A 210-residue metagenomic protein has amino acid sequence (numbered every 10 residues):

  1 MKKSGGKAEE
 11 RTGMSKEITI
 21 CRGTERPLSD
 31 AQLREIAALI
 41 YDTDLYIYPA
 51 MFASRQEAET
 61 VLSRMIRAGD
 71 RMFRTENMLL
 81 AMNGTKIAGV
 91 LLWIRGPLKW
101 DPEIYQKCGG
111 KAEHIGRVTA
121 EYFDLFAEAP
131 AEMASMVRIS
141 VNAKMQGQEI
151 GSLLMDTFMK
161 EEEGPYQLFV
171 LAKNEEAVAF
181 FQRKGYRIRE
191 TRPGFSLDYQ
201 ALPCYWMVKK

Functional and structural regions predicted by a protein language model:
K2-K3, K7-L33: Conserved N-terminal entry element of GNAT/NAT acetyltransferase domains
R22, A37-R55, G69-D70, W100: Helix-loop element at the rim of GNAT/NAT acetyltransferase active sites that forms part of the acceptor-substrate
R55-M78: Active-site rim helix/loop that mediates acceptor-substrate recognition in acyltransferases
N77-L91: Conserved beta-hairpin
R95-R138, D198: Conserved acyl-donor/pantetheine-binding loop and adjacent beta-alpha core of acyl/acetyltransferases and related
M133-A134, E161-K173: Conserved GNAT acetyl-CoA-binding A-motif
G147-K160, R183: Conserved acetyl-CoA-binding loop-helix of GNAT-fold acetyltransferases
Q167, L171-V178, K184, E190 (+1 more regions): C-terminal "cap" of GNAT-fold acetyltransferases
